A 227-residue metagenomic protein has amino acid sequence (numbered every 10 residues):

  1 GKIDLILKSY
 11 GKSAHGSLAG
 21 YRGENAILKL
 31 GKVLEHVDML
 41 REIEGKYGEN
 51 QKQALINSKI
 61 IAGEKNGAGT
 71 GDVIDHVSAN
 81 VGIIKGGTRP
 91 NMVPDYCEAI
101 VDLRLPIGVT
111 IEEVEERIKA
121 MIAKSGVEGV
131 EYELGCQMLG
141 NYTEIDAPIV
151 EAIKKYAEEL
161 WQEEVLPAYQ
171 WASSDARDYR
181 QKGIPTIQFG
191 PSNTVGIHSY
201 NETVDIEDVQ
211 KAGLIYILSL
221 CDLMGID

Functional and structural regions predicted by a protein language model:
G1-I122, M138: Midchain, well-structured core segments that form catalytic/ion-binding scaffolds
E42-I83, E131-D227: An extended, acidic, His-containing surface patch that forms the Zn2+-binding/catalytic region of metallohydrolases
I122, G126, A157: Conserved hydrophobic residues forming the short capping helix/wall of the S-adenosyl-L-methionine
